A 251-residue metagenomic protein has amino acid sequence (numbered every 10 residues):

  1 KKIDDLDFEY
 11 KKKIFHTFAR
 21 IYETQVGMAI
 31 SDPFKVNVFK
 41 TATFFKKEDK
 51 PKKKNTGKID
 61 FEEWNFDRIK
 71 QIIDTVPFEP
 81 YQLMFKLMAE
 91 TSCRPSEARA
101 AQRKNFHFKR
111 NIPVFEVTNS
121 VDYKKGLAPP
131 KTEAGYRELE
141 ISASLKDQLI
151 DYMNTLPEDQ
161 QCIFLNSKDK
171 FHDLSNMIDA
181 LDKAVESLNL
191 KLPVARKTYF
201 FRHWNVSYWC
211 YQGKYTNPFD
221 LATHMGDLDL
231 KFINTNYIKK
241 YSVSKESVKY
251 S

Functional and structural regions predicted by a protein language model:
D4-K46, R94: N-terminal DNA-binding recognition helix of tyrosine site-specific recombinases/integrases
E23-K35, K86-F115: Short, charged phosphate-coordinating catalytic segments
F44-P80, E90-C93: Long, amphipathic, Lys/Arg-enriched alpha-helical "connector/arm" segment
F61-W64, Q71-K86, F106-H107, V114 (+2 more regions): Conserved catalytic core of the tyrosine transesterase superfamily
R68, A100-D151: Conserved tyrosine-mediated DNA breakage-rejoining catalytic core shared by Y-recombinases
D74, T155-C162, I178-T223, D227 (+1 more regions): Short, basic (Lys/Arg/His-rich) helix/loop patches that form interaction surfaces in the mid-to-C-terminal regions
R137-L139, A143-A180: Major-groove DNA-contacting interfaces characterized by cationic-aromatic clusters
M225-Y250: Catalytic-site neighborhood detector that most strongly recognizes the C-terminal catalytic loop/helix of tyrosine
